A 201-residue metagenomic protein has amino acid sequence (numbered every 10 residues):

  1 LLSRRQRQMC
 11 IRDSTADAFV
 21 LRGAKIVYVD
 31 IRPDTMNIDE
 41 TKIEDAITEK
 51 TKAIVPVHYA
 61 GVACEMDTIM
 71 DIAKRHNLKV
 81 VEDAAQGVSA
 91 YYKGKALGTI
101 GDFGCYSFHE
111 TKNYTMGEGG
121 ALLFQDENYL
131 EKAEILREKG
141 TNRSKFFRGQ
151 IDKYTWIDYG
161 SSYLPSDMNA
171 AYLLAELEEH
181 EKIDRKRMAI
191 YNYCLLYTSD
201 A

Functional and structural regions predicted by a protein language model:
L1-L2, L78, L177: Generic leucine side-chain signal with a strong bias for well-ordered alpha-helical environments
L1-R7, I11, Y197-A201: Single conserved hydrophobic/aromatic residue that forms the stacking wall/gate of nucleotide- or nucleobase-binding
L2, K95-G98: Short glycine-biased active-site loop of nucleotidyltransferases that positions the nucleotide triphosphate and helps
R5-A84, Y91: PLP-dependent aminotransferase-like
Q6, K50, T99-I100, M116: Short loop/turn motifs at secondary-structure junctions
G87-K93, I100-S199: Active-site region of PLP-dependent enzymes
